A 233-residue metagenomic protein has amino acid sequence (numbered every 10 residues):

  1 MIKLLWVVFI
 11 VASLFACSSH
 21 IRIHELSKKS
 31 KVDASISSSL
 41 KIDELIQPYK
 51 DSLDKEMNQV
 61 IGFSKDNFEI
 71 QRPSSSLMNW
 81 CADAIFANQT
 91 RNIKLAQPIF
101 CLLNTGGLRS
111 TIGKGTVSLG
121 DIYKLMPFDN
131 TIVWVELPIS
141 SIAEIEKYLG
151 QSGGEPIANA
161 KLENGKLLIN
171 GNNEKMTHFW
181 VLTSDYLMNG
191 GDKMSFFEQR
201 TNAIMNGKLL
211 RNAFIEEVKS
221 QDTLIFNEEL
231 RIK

Functional and structural regions predicted by a protein language model:
M1: Tryptophan-rich substrate-binding surfaces of secreted polymer-degrading and adhesive proteins
L4-S13: Sec-dependent N-terminal signal peptides
I10-V11, D33-D43, M126-T131, V135: Short secondary-structure boundary segments
H20-S30, A82, F86-K233: Feature captures C-terminal
H24-T111: Hard-cation-handling environments
